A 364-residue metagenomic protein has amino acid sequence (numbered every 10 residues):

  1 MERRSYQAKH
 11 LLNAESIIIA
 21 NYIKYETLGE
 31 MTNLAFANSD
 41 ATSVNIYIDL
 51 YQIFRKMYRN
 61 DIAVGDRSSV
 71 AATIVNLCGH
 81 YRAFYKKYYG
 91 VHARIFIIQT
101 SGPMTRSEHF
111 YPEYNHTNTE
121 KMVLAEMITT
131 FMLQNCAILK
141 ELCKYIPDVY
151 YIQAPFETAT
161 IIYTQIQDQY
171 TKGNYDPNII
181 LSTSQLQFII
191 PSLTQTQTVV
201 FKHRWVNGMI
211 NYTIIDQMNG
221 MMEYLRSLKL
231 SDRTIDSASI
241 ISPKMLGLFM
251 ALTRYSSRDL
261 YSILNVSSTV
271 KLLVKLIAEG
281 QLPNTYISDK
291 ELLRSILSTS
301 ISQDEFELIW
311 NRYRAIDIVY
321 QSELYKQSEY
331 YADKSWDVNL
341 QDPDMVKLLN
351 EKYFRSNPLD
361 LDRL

Functional and structural regions predicted by a protein language model:
S5-K9, T32-N45, A83-R94, Q99-S101 (+2 more regions): Non-catalytic nucleic-acid-binding/docking modules located in mid-to-C-terminal regions of nucleic-acid enzymes
A8-Y25, G29-E30, L34-A35, A41-N174 (+1 more regions): Noncatalytic, basic helical substrate-engagement surface that gates or grips nucleic-acid strands
P177-S182: Short, hydrophobic beta-strand segments that form beta-sheet elements in well-ordered domains
T183-Q187: Short, polar loop motifs at secondary-structure junctions
